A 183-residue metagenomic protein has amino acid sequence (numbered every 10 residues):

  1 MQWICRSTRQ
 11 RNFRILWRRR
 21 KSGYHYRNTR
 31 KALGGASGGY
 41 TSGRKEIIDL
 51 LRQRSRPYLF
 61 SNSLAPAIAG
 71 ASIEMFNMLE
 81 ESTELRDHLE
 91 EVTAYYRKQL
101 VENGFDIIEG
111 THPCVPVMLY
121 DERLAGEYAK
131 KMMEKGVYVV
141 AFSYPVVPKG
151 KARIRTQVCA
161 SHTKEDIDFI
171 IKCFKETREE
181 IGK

Functional and structural regions predicted by a protein language model:
M1-E46, Y144, F174-T177: Conserved PLP-enzyme active-site core in the AAT-like
M1-Q2, A65, C114, V146: Conserved beta-strand edge residues that scaffold enzyme active sites
I4, A32, R54-Y58, M75-S82 (+6 more regions): Change "in soluble alpha/beta enzymes" to "in soluble alpha/beta proteins
Y26, G34-T83: Conserved core segment of the aminotransferase class I/II
L59-S63, G104, A141-V146: Short beta-strand/turn micro-motifs at beta-sheet edges
S82, D87-Y96, V101-G136, V146 (+2 more regions): Conserved PLP-binding catalytic core of the aspartate aminotransferase-like
E134-V137, V146-K183: PLP-dependent enzyme catalytic core of the Aspartate aminotransferase-like
